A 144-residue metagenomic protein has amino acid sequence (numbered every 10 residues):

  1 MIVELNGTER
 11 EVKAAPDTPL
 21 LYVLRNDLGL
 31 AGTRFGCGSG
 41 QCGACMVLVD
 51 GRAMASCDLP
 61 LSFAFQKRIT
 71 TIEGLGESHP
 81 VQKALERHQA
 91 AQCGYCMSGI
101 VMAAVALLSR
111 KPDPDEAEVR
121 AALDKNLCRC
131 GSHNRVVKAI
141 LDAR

Functional and structural regions predicted by a protein language model:
M1-R144: Signature of N-terminal electron-transfer/Fe-S-associated modules in redox systems
